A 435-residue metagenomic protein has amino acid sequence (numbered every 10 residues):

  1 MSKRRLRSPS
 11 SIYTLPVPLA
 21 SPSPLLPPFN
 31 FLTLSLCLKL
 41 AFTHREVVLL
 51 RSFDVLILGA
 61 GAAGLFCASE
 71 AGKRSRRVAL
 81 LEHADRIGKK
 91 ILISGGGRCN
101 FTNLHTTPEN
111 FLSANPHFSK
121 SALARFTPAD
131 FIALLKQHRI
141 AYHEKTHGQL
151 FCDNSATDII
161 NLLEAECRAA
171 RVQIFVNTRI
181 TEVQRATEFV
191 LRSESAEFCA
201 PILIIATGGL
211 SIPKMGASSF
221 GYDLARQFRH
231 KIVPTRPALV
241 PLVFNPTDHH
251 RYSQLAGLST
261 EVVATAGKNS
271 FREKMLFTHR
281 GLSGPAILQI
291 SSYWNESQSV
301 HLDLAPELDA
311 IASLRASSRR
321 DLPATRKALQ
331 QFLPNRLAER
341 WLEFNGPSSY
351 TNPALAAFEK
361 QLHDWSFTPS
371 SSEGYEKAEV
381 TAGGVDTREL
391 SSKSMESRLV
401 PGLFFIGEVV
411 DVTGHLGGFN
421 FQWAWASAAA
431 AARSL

Functional and structural regions predicted by a protein language model:
V55-L80: N-terminal Rossmann-like FAD-binding beta1-loop-alpha1 element of flavoenzymes
L58, F198-S211, M275-T278: Short hydrophobic core segments
G72-G96: Glycine-rich FAD pyrophosphate-binding loop
D85-I87, L92-I93, F101-P108, A141 (+2 more regions): An anion/pyrophosphate-binding glycine-rich loop and adjacent beta-alpha core in soluble alpha-beta enzymes
R98-H143: Glycine-rich active-site loop/strand segments that organize a redox cofactor
R125-I202: Feature captures the FAD/FMN-dependent oxidoreductase FAD-binding
V176, E339-T413: A glycine-rich dinucleotide-binding beta-alpha-beta segment and adjacent secondary-structure elements that constitute
P213-Y222, F228, V412-L435: A conserved FAD-binding loop/helix module that cradles the flavin
